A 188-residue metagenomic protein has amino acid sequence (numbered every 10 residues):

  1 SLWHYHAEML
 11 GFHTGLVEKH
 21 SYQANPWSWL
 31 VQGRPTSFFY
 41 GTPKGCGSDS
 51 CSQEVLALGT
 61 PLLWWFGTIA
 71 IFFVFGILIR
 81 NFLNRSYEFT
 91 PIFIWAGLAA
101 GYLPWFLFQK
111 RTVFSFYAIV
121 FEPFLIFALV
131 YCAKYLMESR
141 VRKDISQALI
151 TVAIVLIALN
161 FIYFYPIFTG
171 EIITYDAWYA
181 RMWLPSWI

Functional and structural regions predicted by a protein language model:
S1-R34, T174-L184: Aromatic-rich transmembrane-lumenal/periplasmic boundary elements in polytopic membrane proteins
H13, V130, Y135-I188: Transmembrane helical bundles and short interhelical boundary loops of multi-pass, membrane-embedded
G33-P91: Membrane-interface anchor segments at the N-terminal boundary of transmembrane helices in multi-pass membrane enzymes
V74, L98-W105, A128, I157-N160: Helical transmembrane-bundle signal
R80, P104, F108, K134-E138: Membrane-water interface at transmembrane helix exits
P91-W95, L149-T151: Hydrophobic alpha-helical transmembrane segments
F106-I119, I167-I172: Membrane-interface catalytic loops of GT-C/OST-like multi-pass glycosylation enzymes that act
T112-K134: Hydrophobic/aromatic-rich transmembrane helices and adjacent perimembrane loops
